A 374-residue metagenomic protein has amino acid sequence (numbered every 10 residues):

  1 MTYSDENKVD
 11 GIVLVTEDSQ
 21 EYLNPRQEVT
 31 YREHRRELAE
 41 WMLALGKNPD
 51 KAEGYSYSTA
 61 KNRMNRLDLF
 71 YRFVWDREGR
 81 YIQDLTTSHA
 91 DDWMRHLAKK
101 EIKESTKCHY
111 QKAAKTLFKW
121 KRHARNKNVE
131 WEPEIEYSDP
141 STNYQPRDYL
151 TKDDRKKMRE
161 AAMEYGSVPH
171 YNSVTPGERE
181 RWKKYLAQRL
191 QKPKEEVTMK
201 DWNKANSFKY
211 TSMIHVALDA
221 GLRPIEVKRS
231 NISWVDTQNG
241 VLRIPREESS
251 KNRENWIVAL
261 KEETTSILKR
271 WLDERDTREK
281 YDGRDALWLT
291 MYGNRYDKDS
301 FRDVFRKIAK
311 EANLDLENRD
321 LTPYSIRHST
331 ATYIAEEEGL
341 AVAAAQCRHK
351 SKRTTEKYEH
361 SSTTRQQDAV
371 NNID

Functional and structural regions predicted by a protein language model:
Y3-D10, K157-P224: Basic, Lys/Arg- and aromatic-enriched nucleic-acid-binding interface segment
Q20-L23, E248-S250, L340, C347-N372: Catalytic-site neighborhood detector that most strongly recognizes the C-terminal catalytic loop/helix of tyrosine
P25, E40-D148, A161-Y165, K200: N-terminal core-binding DNA-recognition domain of tyrosine recombinases/integrases
A60, A114, M213-I214, G221-S230 (+1 more regions): Alpha-helix N-cap/helix-start motif at helix boundaries, enriched for small hydrophobics
S141-K192, K251-E262, E279-R284: DNA breakage-rejoining catalytic core of tyrosine-based enzymes
K194-E195, K261-E317: Active-site/catalytic core of tyrosine-dependent DNA strand-transfer enzymes
K194-M199, I225, R229-I267: Conserved tyrosine-mediated DNA breakage-rejoining catalytic core shared by Y-recombinases
M199-K200, R302-A345, K352: Short, basic (Lys/Arg/His-rich) helix/loop patches that form interaction surfaces in the mid-to-C-terminal regions
